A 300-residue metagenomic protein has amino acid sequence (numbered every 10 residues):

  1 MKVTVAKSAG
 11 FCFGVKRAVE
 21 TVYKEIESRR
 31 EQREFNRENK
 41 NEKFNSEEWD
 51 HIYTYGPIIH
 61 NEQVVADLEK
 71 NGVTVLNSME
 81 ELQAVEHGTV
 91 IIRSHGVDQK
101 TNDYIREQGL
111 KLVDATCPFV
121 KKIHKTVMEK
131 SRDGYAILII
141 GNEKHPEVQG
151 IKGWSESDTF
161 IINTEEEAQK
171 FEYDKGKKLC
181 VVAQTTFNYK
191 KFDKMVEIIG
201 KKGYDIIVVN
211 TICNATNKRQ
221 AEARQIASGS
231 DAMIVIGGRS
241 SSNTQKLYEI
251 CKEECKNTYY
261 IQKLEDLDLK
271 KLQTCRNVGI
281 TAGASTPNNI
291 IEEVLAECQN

Functional and structural regions predicted by a protein language model:
M1-R33, K43-N300: The feature marks the mature, well-folded catalytic cores of soluble enzymes
F35-E38: Short, low-complexity, intrinsically disordered N-terminal modules that encode targeting/processing signals
